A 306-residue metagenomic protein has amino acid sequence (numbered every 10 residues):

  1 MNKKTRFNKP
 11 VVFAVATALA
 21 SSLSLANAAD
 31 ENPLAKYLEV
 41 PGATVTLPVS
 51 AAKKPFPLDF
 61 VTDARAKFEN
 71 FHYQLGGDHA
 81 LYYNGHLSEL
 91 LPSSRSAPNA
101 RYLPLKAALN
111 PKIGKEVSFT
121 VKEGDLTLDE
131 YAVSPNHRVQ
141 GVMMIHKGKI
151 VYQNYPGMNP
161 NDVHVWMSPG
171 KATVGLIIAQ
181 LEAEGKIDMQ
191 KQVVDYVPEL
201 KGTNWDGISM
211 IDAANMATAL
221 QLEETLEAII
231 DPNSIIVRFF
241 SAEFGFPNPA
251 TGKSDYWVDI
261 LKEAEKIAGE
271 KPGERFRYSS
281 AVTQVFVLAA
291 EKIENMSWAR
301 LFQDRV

Functional and structural regions predicted by a protein language model:
N2-N27: Gram-negative bacterial Sec-dependent N-terminal signal peptides
L23-M158, N215, A219: N-terminal leader/targeting segments and the immediately adjacent pre-domain N-terminus
A29-A43, V174-V193, L200-N204: Conserved, well-structured beta-alpha core segment at the onset of a catalytic domain
A132, A213, L261-A264: A generic structural signal for nonpolar/aromatic side chains embedded in well-ordered alpha-helices
N136, Q140, N161, V165-T173 (+5 more regions): Extracytoplasmic/periplasmic, Sec-exported soluble proteins
G148, V165-M189, A213, F286-A290: Active-site SXXK
Q153-Y155, P160-N161, T225-I230, I236-R305: Catalytic-site signature segments of enzymes, centered on catalytic residues
A183-L226, K266, E294-V306: Active-site helix/loop module of the DD-peptidase/beta-lactamase fold, centered on the serine-lysine SxxK catalytic
